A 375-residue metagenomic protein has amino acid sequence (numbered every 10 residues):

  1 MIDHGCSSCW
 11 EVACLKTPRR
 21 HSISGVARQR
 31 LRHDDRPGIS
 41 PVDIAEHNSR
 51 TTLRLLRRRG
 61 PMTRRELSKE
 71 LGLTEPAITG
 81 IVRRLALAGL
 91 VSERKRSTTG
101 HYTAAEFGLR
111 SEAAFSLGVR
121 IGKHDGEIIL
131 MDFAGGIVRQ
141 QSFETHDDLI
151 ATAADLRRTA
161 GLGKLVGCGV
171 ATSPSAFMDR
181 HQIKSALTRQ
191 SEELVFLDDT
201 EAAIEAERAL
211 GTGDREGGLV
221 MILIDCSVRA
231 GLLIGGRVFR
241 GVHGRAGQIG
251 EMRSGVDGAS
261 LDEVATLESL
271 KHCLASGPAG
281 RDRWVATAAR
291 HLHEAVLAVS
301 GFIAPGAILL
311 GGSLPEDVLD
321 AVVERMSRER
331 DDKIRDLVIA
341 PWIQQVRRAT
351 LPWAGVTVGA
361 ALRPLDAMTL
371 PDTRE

Functional and structural regions predicted by a protein language model:
I2-K95, T99-T103, F107-S142, D148-I150 (+1 more regions): ATP-binding/phosphotransfer module of carbohydrate and carboxylate kinases, centering on a glycine-rich
Q29, Q140-S142, D179, T188 (+2 more regions): Glycine/GP-enriched mid-protein hinge/lid loop-to-helix segment characteristic of carbohydrate kinases
T103, K164-V166, R245-Q248, W342: A generic structural signal for well-ordered coil/turn residues at beta-strand boundaries that shape enzyme active-site
S116-R120, L165-G169, L219-L223, R229: Short glycine-aspartate micro-motif
H124-G126, S175-F177, V228-R229: Short, acidic Gly/Pro/Ser/Thr-rich loop/turn segments
I137, Q141-G218, L319-R335: Glycine-rich phosphate-binding loop and adjoining helix at the ATP-binding site of ATP-dependent phosphoryl-transfer
T172, I224-C226, A307, G312-S313: Short secondary-structure boundary segments
